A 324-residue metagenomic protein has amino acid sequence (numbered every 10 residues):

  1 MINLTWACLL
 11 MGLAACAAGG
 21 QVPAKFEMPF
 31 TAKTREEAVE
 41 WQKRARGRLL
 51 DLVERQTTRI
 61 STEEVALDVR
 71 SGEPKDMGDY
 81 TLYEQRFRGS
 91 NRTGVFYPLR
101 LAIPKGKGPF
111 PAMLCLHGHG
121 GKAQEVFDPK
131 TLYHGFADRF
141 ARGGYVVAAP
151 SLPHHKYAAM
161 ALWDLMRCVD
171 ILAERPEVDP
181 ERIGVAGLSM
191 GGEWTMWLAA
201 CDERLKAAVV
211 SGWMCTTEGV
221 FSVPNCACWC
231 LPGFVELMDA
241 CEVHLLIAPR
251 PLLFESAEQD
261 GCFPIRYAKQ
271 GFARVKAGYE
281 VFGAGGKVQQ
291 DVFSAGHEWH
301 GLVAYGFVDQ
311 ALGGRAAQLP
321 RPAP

Functional and structural regions predicted by a protein language model:
G19-R55, A317-P324: N-terminal pre-domain segments of enzymes
T58-K107: N-terminal cap/lid segment of alpha/beta-hydrolase-fold proteins
G108, L114-R175, E181, L188 (+1 more regions): Cap/lid segment of the alpha/beta-hydrolase catalytic domain
M166-E236: Primarily recognizes the serine-hydrolase "nucleophile elbow" in alpha/beta-hydrolase and SGNH/GDSL folds
L205-H244, P249, C262-F272, E280-A284: Mobile cap/lid helix-loop segments that gate and shape the active-site cleft of serine hydrolases
F254-S256: Short beta-strand/loop motif that positions the catalytic acidic residue of the alpha/beta-hydrolase fold
Q259-F263, E298: Acidic catalytic loop of the alpha/beta-hydrolase fold
A273-P324: C-terminal catalytic histidine-bearing segment of alpha/beta-hydrolase fold enzymes
